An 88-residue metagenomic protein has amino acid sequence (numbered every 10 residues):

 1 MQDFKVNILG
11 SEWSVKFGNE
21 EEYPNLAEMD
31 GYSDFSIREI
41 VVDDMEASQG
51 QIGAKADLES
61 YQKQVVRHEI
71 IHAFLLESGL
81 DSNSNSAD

Functional and structural regions predicted by a protein language model:
D3-Q62, A73-D88: Active-site scaffold of zinc-dependent metalloenzymes
